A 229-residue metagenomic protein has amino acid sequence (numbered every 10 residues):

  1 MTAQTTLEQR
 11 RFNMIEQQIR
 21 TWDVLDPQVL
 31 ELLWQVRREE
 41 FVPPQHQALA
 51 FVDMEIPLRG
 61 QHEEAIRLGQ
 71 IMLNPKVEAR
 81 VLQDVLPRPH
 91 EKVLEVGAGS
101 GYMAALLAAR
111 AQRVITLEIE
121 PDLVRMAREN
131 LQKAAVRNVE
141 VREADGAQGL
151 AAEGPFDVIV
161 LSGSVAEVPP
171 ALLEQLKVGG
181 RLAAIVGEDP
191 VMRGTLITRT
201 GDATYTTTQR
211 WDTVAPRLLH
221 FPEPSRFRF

Functional and structural regions predicted by a protein language model:
M1-L94, R110, L123-K133, G201-L218 (+2 more regions): Class I SAM-dependent transferase core
L82-Y205: Conserved nucleotide-cofactor-binding alpha/beta core module
